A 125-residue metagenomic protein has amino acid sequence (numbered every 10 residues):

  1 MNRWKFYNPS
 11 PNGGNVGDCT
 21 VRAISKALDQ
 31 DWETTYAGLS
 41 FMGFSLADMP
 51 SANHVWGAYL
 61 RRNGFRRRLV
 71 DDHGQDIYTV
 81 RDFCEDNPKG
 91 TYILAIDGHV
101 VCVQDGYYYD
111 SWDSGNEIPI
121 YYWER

Functional and structural regions predicted by a protein language model:
M1-M49, N53-F65: Active-site nucleophile-adjacent alpha helix/oxyanion-hole segment immediately C-terminal to the catalytic cysteine
K5, D76, G90, P119-I120: Intrinsically disordered, low-complexity segments enriched in small/polar residues
P11, V21, T79, D113-N116: Low-complexity, compositionally biased segments
G43-G98, Q104-G106, S111-D113: Conserved active-site-adjacent core of cysteine acyl-enzyme catalytic domains
D110-R125: Noncatalytic regulatory segments and standalone regulatory/sensor domains
